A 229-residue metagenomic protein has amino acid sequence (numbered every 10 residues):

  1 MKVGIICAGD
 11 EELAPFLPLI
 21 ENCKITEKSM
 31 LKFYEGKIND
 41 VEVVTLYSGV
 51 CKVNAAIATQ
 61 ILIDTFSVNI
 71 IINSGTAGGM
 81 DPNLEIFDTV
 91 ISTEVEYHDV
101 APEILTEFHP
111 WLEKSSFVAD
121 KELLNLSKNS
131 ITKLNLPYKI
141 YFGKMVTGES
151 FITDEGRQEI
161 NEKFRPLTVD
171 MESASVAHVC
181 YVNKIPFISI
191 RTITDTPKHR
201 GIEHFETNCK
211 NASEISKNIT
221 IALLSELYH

Functional and structural regions predicted by a protein language model:
K2, C7, T26-H229: Glycine-rich phosphate- or other oxyanion-binding loops that anchor nucleotides, phosphorylated ligands
K2-I20: Short, conserved "active-site rim" segments that organize catalytic pockets and cofactor/ligand binding
L19-E27: Short glycine-aromatic motifs
